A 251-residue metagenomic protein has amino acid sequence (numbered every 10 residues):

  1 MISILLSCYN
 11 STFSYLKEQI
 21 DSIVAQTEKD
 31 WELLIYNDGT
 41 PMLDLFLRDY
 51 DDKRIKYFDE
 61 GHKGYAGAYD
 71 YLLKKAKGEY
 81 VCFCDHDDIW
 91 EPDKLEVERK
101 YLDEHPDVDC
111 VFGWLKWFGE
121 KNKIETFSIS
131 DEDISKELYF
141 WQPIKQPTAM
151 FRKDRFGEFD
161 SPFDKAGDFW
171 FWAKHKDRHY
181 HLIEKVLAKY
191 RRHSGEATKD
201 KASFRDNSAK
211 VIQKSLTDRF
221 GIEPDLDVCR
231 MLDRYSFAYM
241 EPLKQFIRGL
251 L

Functional and structural regions predicted by a protein language model:
M1-S3, V24-I35, K53-K56: Short loop->beta transition adjacent to catalytic acidic/histidine clusters or analogous donor-positioning motifs
S11-A25: Short, well-formed alpha-helical segments that are part of the catalytic scaffolds of diverse glycosyltransferases
Y36-L45, D85: A conserved acidic beta->alpha catalytic loop
D52, Y65-D70, L95-F156, D206 (+1 more regions): Flexible acidic/His/Gly-enriched loops in nucleotide-sugar-dependent glycosyltransferase catalytic domains
E60-A76: Glycine-rich, basic loop-to-helix element that forms the pyrophosphate-binding segment of sugar-nucleotide handling
V81: Short aromatic/hydrophobic "clamp" motif used to bind/position activated sugar donors
D85-I89, W114: The conserved acidic donor/metal-binding loop of glycosyltransferases
D131-N207, V211: Conserved nucleotide-sugar donor-binding catalytic segment
